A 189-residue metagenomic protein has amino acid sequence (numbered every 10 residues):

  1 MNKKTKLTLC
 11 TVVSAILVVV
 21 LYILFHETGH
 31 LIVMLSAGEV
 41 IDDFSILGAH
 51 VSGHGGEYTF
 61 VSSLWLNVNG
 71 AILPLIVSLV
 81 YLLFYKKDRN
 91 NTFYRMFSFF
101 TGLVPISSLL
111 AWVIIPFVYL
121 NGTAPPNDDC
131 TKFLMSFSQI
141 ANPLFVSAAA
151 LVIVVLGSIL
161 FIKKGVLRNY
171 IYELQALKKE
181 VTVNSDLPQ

Functional and structural regions predicted by a protein language model:
M1-T5, S136-S138: Short, Lys/Arg-rich N-terminal segment immediately upstream of the first membrane anchor
K4-L24: Short pre-active-site segment immediately N-terminal to the catalytic Zn-binding motif
T5-L7, A49-H50, P143: Short secondary-structure boundary micro-motifs
L9-T11, T28, K86: Short, charged N-terminal helix-start/capping segments
V18-S63: Small-residue-rich helix-interface/hinge motifs
F44, S52-E180: Metalloprotease/metallohydrolase-associated module, dominated by Zn2+-dependent proteases
E180-Q189: Cytosolic juxtamembrane regulatory segments of multi-pass membrane proteins
